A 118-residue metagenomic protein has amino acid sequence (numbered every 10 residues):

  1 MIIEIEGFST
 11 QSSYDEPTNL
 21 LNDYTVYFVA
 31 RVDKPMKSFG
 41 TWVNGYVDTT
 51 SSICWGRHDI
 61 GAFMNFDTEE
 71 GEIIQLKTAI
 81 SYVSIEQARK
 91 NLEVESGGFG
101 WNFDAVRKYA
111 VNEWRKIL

Functional and structural regions predicted by a protein language model:
M1-L118: Beta-sandwich/jelly-roll carbohydrate-recognition scaffolds of carbohydrate-active enzymes
